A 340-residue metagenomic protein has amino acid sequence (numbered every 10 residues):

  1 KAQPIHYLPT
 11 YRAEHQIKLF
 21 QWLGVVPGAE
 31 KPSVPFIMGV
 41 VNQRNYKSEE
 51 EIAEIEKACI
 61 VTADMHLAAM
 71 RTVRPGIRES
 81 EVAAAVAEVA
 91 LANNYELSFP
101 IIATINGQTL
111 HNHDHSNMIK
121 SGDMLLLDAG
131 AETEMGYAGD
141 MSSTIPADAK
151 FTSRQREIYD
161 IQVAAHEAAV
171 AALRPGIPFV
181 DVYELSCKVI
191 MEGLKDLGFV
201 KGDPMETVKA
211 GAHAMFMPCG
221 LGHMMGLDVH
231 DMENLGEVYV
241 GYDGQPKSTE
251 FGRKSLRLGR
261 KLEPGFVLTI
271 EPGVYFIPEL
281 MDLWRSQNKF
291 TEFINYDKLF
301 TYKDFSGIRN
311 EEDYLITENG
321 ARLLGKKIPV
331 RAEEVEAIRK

Functional and structural regions predicted by a protein language model:
K1-K340: Active-site neighborhoods and metal-handling regions in enzymes and metal-associated proteins
